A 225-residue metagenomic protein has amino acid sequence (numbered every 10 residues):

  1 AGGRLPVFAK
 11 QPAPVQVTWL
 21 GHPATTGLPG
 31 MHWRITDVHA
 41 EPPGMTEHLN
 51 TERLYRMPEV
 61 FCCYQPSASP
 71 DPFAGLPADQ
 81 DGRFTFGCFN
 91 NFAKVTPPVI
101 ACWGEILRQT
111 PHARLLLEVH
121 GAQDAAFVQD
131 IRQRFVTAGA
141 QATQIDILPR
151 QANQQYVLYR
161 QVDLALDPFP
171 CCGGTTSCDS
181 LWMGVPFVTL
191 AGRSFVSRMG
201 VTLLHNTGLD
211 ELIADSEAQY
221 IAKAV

Functional and structural regions predicted by a protein language model:
A1-V17, G21-T25, E211-D215, Q219-I221: Repeat-solenoid scaffold signature
G3-L5, T25-M31, P43-L49, T176 (+2 more regions): Short, charged, surface-exposed secondary-structure boundary motifs
G3-V7, A101-E105, T176-D179: A short acidic, amphipathic alpha-helical/loop segment
K10-P72, L76: Active-site-proximal region of nucleotide-activated glycan assembly enzymes, centered on histidine/acidic-rich loops
E59-A152, L158: Conserved catalytic-core segment of nucleotide-activated headgroup transferases in glycan assembly
R160, L164, P168-V225: Catalytic binding pocket for nucleotide-activated donors in carbohydrate/polymer assembly enzymes
